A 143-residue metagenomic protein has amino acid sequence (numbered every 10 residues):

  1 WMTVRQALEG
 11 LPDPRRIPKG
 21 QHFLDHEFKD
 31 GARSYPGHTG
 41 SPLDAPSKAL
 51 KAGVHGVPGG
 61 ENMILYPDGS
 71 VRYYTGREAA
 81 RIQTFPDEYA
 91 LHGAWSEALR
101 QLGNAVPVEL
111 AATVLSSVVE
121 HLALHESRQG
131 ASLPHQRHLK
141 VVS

Functional and structural regions predicted by a protein language model:
W1-V4: Polar, glycine-rich mid-to-C-terminal structural blocks that act as macromolecule-binding/assembly scaffolds
L8: Phosphate/NTP-binding elements of NTP-utilizing enzymes
D13-S143: C-terminal target-recognition/interaction regions appended to catalytic cores
